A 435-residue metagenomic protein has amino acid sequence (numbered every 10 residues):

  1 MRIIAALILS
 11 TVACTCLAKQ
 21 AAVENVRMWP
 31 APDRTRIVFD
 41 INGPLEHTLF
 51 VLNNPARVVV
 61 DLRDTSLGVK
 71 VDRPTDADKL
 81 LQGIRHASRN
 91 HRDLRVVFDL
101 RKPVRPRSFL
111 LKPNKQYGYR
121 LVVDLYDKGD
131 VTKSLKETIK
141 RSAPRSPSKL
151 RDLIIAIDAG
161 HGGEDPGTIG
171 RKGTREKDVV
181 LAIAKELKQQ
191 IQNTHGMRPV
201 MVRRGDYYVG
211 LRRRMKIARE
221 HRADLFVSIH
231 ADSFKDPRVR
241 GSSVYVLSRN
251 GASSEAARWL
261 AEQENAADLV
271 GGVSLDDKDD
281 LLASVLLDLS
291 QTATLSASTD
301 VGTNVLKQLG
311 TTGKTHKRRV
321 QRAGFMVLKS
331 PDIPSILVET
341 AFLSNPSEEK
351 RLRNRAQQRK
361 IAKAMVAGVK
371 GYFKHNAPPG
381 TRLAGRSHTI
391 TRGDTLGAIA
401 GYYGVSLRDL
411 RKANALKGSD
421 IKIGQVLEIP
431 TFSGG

Functional and structural regions predicted by a protein language model:
M1-S10: Sec-dependent signal peptide recognition, specifically the positively charged N-region followed immediately by
A13-T15: N-terminal signal peptide c-region/cleavage motif recognized by signal peptidases
L17-I155, A398-G401, S406-R408: Signal-peptide-cleaved, periplasmic/extracellular N-terminal interaction regions immediately downstream of the signal
A31, N42-P44, L52-R57, L62-L67 (+13 more regions): Solvent-exposed coil/turn segments that connect beta secondary-structure elements in extracytoplasmic/periplasmic
H47-L49, V60, K235, L286-R382 (+1 more regions): Active-site-adjacent mobile loop/cap segments within catalytic or ligand-binding domains
K133-D280, Q291-T303, R408-R411: Catalytic-core regions of hydrolytic enzymes
E176-V179, I183, L187, R214 (+12 more regions): Stable alpha-helical elements in mature extracytoplasmic
R386-R392, G401, S406-G435: Extracellular LysM carbohydrate-binding repeats and other cell-envelope/extracellular binding modules
